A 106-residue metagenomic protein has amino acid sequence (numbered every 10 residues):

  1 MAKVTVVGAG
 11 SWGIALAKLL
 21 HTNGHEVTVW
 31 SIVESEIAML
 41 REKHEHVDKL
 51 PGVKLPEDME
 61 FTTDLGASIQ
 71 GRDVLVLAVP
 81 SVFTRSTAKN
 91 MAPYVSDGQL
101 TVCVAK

Functional and structural regions predicted by a protein language model:
M1-P51, E60-T63, N90: NAD(P)+-binding Rossmann beta1-loop-alpha1 motif at the extreme N-terminus of oxidoreductases
L55, A67-Q70, V74-K106: Rossmann-like NAD(P)(H) cofactor-binding subdomain of soluble oxidoreductases
